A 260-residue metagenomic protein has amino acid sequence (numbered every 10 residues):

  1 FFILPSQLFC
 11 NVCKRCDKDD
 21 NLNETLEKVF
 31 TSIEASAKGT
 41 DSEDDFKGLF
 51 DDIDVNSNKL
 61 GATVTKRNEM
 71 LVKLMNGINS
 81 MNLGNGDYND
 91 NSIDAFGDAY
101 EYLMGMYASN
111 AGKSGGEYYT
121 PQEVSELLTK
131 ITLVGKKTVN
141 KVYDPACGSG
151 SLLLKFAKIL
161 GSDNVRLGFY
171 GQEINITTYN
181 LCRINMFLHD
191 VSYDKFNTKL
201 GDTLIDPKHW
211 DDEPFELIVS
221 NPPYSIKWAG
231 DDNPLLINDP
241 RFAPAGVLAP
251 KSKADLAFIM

Functional and structural regions predicted by a protein language model:
F1-T132, K136, D194-T203: Non-catalytic, mostly N-terminal accessory regions of nucleic-acid modification and defense proteins
N68, D212, S252-L256: Short, solvent-exposed loop/helix junctions and linker helices that flank or host conserved functional motifs
K73, S114-E117, G171, V247-K251: Alpha-helix N-cap/helix-initiation motif
N85, S109-S114, V165-F169, F242-V247: Glycine- and acidic
S114-S220, S225-K227, D232, L236: Conserved S-adenosyl-L-methionine
V124, F258-I259: Catalytic-loop motifs flanking and including active-site residues across diverse enzymes
Y224-A257: Mobile active-site "lid"/loop adjacent to the S-adenosyl-L-methionine
